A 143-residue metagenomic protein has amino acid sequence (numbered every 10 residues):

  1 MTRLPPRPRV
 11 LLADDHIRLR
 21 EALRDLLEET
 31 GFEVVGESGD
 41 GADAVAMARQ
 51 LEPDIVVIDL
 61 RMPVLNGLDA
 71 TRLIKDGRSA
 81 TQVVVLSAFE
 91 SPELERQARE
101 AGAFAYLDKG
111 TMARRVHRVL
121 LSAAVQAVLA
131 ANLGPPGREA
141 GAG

Functional and structural regions predicted by a protein language model:
M1-R9, H117-G143: Non-catalytic signal-transmission and effector/linker regions of two-component phosphorelay proteins
I17-G36: Two-component/phosphorelay signaling modules centered on CheY-like receiver
D40-D43, L65-D69: Acidic catalytic/metal-coordinating carboxylates
A46, L68-S79: Short amphipathic alpha-helix used as the core "switch/output" element in two-component signaling
L51-V57: Active-site beta3 strand of CheY-like receiver
M62: Receiver (REC) domain active-site loop signature in two-component systems and cognate sites in sensor histidine kinases
D69, E90-L107, T111-R114, R118-S122: Alpha4 helix (beta4-alpha4-beta5 surface) of REC/receiver domains from two-component response regulators
